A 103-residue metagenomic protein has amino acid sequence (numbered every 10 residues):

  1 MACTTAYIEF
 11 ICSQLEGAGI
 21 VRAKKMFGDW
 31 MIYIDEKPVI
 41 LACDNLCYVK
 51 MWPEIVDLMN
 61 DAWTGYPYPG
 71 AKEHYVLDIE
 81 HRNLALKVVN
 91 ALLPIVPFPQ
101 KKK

Functional and structural regions predicted by a protein language model:
M1-K103: Charge-dense, helix-prone N-terminal extensions
